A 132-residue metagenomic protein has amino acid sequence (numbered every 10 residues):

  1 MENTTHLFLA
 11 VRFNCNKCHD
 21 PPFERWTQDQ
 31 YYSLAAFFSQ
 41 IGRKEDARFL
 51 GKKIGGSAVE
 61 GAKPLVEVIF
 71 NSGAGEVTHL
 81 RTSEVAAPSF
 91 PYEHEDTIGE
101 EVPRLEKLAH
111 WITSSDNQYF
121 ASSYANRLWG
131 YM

Functional and structural regions predicted by a protein language model:
M1-K63, E67: Sequence context surrounding c-type heme c attachment/ligation sites in exported
F38-M132: Short, functional "switch" segments adjacent to catalytic/cofactor/reactive centers
